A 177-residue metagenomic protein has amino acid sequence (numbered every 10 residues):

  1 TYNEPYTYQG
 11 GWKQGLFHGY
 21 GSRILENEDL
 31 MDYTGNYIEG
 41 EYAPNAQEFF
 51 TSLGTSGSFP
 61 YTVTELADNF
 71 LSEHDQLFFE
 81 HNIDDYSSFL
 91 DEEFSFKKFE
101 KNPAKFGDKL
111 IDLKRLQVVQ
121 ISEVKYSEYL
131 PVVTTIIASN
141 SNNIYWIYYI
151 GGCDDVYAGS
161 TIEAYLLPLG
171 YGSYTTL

Functional and structural regions predicted by a protein language model:
T1-E4, S22-N27, A46-E48: Beta-turn initiation residues at beta-strand->coil junctions
E4, Q9, N27-D29, N140: Acidic/polar residues in short coil/turn loops that connect beta-strands within repeat-based beta-sheet scaffolds
T7-H18, D32-Y42: Conserved anchor residues at repeat-unit boundaries in beta-strand-based tandem repeats, strongest for the MORN repeat
H18-S22, T134: Short, hydrophobic/aromatic-rich segments at coil-to-beta transitions
N45, F49-L177: OB-fold and OB-like single-stranded nucleic-acid-recognition modules and their adjacent interaction interfaces
